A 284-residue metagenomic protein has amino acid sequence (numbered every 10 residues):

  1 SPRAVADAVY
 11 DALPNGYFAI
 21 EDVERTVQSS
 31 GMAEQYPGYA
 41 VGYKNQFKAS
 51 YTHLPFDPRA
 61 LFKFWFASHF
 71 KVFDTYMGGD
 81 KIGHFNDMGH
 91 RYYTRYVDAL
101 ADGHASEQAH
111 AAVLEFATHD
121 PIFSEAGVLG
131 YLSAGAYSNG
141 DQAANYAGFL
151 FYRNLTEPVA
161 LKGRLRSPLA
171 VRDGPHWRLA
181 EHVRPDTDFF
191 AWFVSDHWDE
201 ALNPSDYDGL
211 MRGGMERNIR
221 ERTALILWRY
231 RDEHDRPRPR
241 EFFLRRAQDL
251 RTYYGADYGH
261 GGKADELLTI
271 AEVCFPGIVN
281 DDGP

Functional and structural regions predicted by a protein language model:
S1-H119, L129-Q142, Y146-P284: Intrinsically disordered, low-complexity, mixed-charge
E125-A126: Alpha-helical transmembrane segments of multipass membrane proteins
